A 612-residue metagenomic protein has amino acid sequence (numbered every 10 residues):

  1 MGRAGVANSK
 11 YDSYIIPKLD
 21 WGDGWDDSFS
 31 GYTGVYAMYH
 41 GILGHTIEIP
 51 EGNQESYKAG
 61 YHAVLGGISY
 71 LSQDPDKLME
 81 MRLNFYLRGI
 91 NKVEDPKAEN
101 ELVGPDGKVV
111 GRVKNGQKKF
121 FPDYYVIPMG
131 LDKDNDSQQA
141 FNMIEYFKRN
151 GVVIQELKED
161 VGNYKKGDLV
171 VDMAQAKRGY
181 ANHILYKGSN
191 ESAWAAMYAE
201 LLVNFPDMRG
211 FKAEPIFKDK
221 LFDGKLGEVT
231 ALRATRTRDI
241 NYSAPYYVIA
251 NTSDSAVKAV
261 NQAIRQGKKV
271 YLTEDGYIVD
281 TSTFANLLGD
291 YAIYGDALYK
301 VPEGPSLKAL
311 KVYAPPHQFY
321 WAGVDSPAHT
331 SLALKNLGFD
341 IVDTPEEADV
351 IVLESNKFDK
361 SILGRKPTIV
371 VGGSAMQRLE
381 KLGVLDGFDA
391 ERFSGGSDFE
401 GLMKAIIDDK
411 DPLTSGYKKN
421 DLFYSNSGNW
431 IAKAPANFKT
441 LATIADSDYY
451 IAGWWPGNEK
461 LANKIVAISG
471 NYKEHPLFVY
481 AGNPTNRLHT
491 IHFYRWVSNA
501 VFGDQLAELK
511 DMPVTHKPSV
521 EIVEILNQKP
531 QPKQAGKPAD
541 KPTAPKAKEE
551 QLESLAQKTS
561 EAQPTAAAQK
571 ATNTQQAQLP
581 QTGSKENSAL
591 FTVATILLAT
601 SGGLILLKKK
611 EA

Functional and structural regions predicted by a protein language model:
M1-W25, T33-I522: Intrinsic-disorder/low-complexity accessory segments
M208, F222-K225, I468, Q534 (+3 more regions): Intrinsically disordered, low-complexity segments enriched in small/polar residues
A481-G482, G583, G602: Glycine-centered flexibility sites
P518-V593, E611-A612: Intrinsically disordered, low-complexity repeat and linker tracts
A594-G602: Core hydrophobic alpha-helical transmembrane segments of single-pass membrane proteins
S601-A612: C-terminal membrane-anchoring or membrane-association module
